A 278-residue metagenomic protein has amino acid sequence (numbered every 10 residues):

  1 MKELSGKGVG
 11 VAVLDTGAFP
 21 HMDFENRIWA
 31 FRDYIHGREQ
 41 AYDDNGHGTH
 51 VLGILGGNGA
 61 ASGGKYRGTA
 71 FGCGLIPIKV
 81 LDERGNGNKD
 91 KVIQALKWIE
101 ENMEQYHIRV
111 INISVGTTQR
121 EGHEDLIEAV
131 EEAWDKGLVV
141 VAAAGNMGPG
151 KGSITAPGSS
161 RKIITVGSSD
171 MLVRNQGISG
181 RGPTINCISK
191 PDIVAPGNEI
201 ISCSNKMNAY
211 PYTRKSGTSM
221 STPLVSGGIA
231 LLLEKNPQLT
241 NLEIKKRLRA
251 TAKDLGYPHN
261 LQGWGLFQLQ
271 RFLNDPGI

Functional and structural regions predicted by a protein language model:
M1-A30, R38-D90, Y106-R109, D135 (+4 more regions): Subtilisin-like serine protease catalytic core
P20, W29, D170-M171, Q176-S219: Catalytic-core environment of secreted peptidases
P20-M22, A61-S62, R120, N146-G152 (+1 more regions): Active-site environment of divalent metal-dependent phosphoester hydrolases
L52-L55, I76-D82, S153, G197-Q262: Hydrolase catalytic cores
G56-A60, K97-E104, E131, D135 (+4 more regions): Sec-exported extracytoplasmic/periplasmic mature domains
I76, V139-V141, T165-V166, V194 (+1 more regions): Structural detector of well-ordered beta-strand residues that form the stable sheet scaffold of enzyme domains
V80-K162, I185-I188, K206-S216, M220-T222 (+1 more regions): Substrate-binding/access-modulating region of protease and related hydrolase catalytic domains
G145, L269-I278: Secreted peptidase-domain scaffold signal
